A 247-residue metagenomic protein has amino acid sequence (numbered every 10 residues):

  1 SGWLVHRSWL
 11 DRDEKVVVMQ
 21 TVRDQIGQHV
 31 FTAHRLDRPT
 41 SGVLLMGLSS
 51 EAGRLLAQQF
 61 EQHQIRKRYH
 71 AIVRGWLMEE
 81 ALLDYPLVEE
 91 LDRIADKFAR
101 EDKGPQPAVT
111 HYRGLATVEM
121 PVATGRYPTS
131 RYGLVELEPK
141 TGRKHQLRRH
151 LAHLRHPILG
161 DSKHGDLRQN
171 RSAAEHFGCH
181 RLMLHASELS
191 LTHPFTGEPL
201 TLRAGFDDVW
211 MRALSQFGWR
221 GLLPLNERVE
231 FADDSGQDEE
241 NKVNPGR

Functional and structural regions predicted by a protein language model:
S1-R247: RNA pseudouridine synthases
